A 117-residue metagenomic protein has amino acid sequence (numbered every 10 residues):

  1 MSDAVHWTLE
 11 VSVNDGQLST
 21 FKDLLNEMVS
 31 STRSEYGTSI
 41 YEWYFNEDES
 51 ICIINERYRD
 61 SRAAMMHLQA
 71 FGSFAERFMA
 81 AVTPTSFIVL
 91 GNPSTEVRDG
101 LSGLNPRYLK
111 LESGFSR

Functional and structural regions predicted by a protein language model:
M1-C52, R59-A70, A80-R117: Short S/T/G/P-rich N-terminal loop/turn motif that feeds into the first structured element of a domain
G72-E76: A short, acidic, amphipathic alpha-helical segment used as a generic capping/interface helix at domain edges
